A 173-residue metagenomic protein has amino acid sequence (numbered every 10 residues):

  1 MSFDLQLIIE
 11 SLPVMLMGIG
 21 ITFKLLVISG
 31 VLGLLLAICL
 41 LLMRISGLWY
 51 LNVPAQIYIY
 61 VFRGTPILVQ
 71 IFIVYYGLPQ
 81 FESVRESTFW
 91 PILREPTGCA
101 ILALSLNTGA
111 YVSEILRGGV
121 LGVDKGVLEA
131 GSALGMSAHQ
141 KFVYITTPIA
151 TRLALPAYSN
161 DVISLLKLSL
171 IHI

Functional and structural regions predicted by a protein language model:
M1-H172: Transmembrane alpha-helices and adjacent helix-loop boundaries
